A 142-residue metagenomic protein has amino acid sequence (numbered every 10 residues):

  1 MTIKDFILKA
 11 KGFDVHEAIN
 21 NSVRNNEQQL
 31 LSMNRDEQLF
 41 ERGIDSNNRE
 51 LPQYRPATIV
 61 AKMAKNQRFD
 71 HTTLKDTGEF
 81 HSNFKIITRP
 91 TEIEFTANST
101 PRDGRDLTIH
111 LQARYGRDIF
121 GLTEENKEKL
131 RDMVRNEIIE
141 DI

Functional and structural regions predicted by a protein language model:
M1-I142: Short, Lys/Arg-rich flexible segments
